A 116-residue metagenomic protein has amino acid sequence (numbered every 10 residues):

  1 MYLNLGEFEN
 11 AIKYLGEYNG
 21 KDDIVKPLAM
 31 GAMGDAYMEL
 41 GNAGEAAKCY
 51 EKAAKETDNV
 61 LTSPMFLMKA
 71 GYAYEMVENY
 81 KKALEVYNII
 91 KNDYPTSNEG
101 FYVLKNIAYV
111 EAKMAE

Functional and structural regions predicted by a protein language model:
L5, E17-P27, A54-S63, K91-Y102: Short solvent-exposed coil/turn linkers within tandem alpha-helical repeat scaffolds
